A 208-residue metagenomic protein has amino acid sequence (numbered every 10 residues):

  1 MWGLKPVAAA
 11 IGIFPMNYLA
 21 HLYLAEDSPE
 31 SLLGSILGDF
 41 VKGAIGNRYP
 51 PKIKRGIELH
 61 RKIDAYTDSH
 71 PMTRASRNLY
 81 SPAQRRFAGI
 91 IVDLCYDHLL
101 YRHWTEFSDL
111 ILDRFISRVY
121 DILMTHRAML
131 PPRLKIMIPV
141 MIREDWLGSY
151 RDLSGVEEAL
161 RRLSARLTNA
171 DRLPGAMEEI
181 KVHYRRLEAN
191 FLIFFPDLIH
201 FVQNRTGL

Functional and structural regions predicted by a protein language model:
K5-I11: Compositionally biased low-complexity segments, especially N-terminal hydrophobic helices that form the hydrophobic
I13-F107, I180-L208: An N-terminal structural lobe/cap that precedes and organizes the functional/catalytic core across diverse proteins
L79-E144: Active-site-proximal alpha-helical scaffolds that flank and shape metal-associated catalytic sites
I116-H200, N204: An amphipathic alpha-helical core segment
